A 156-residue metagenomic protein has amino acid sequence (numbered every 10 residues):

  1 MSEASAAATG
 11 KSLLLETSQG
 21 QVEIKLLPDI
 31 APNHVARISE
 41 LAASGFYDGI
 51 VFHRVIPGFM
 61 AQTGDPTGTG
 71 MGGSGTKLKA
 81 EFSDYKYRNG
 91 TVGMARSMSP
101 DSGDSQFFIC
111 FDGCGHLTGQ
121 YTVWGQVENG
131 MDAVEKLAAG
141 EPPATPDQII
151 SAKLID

Functional and structural regions predicted by a protein language model:
M1-D156: Cyclophilin-like peptidyl-prolyl cis-trans isomerases
